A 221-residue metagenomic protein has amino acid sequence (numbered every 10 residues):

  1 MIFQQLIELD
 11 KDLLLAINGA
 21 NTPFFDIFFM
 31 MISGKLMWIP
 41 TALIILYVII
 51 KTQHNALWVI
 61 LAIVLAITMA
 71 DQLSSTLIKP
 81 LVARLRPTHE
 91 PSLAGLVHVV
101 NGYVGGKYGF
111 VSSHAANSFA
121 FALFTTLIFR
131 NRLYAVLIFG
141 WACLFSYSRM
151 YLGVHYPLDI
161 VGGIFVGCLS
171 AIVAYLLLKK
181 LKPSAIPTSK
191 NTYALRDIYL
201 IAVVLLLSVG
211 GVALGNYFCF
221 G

Functional and structural regions predicted by a protein language model:
M1-P40, S74-G102, G221: N-terminal transmembrane-helix/juxtamembrane module of multi-pass inner/ER membrane proteins
G19-I27, K51-I60, Y151-Y156, S189-Y193: Membrane-helix interfacial "entry" motifs
I32-I49, L61, H114-N117, L137: Hydrophobic alpha-helical transmembrane segments
I44-I50, C143, F165: Hydrophobic transmembrane alpha-helices of multi-pass, membrane-embedded glycosylation machinery
L46-I50, A70, S74-A83, T126 (+2 more regions): Membrane-water interface at transmembrane helix exits
L46-L73, A135-V136: Interfacial segments of alpha-helical transmembrane regions
L61-L73, L77, L81, F165-V173 (+2 more regions): Hydrophobic, lipid-facing residues on alpha-helical transmembrane segments of integral membrane proteins
H98-G221: Membrane-embedded catalytic cores of phosphoryl/pyrophosphoryl-handling enzymes
